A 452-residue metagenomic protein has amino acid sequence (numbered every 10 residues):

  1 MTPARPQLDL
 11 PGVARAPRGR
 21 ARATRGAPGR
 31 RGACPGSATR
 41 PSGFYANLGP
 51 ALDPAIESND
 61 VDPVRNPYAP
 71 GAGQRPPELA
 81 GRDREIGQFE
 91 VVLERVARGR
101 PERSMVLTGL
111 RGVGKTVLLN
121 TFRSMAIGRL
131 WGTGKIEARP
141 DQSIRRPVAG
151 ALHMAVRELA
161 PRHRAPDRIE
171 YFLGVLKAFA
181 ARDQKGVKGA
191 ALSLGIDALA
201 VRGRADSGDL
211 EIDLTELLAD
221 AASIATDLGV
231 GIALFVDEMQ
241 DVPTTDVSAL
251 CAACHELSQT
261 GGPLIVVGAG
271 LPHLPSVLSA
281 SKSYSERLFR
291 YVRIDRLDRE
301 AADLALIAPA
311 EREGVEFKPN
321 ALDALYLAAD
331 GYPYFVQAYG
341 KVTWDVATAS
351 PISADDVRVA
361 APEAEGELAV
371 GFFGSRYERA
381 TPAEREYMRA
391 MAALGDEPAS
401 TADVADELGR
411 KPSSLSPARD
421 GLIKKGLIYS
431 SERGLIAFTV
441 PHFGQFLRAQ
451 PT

Functional and structural regions predicted by a protein language model:
P6, L10, A14, R18-R20 (+1 more regions): A short, basic N-terminal segment
G49, P54-S58, R65, R103 (+2 more regions): C-terminal leucine-rich, beta-strand-based interaction scaffolds used for sensing/assembly
V92, V346, A390-L394: Short amphipathic alpha-helical elements of helix-turn-helix/winged-helix folds
P101-G109, V113, V117-I232, G262-L264: P-loop NTPase nucleotide-binding core
M125, V342, G421-K424: Alpha-helical DNA-recognition elements
E137, R290-A301: Conserved AAA+ ATPase "SRH/arginine-finger" region at the nucleotide-binding site
R182, A302, I307-G371: Amphipathic alpha-helical "lid/sensor" segments that cap RecA-like P-loop NTPase cores
T226-F235, D241-A249, A253-K282: Sensor-1/coupling segment of RecA-like P-loop NTPase cores
